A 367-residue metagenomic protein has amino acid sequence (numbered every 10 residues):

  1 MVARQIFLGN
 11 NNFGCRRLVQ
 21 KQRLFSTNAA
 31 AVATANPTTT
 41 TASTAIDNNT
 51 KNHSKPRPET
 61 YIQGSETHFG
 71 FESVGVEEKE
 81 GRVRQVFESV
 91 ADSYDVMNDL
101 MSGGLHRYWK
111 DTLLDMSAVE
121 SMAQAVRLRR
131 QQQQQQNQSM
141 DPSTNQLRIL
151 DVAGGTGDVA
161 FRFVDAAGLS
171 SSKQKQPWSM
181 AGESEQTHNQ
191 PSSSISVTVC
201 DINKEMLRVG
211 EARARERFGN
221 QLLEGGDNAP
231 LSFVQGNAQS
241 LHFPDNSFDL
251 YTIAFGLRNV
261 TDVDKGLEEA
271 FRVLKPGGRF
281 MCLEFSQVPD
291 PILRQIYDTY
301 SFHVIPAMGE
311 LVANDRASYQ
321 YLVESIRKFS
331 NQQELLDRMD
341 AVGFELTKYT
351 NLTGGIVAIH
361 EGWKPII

Functional and structural regions predicted by a protein language model:
L24-P37, A42-Q85, V96: N-terminal auxiliary segments of SAM/dcSAM-dependent transferases
S93, G103-Q133, N137-L147, R162 (+1 more regions): Conserved alpha-helix/loop element of class I SAM-dependent methyltransferases that forms part of the SAM/SAH-binding
L147-L241: Class I SAM-dependent methyltransferase SAM/SAH-binding core
S240-D245, T261: Short conserved loop adjoining the S-adenosyl-L-methionine
D249-V263, S286: A short SAM/SAH-binding and catalytic strip from SAM-dependent methyltransferases
D264-R279: A short glycine-rich, Lys/Arg-flanked "PGG" loop and its adjoining helix->strand segment in the class I
R279-E310: Conserved class I S-adenosyl-L-methionine
V342-I367: Core SAM-dependent methyltransferase catalytic element
